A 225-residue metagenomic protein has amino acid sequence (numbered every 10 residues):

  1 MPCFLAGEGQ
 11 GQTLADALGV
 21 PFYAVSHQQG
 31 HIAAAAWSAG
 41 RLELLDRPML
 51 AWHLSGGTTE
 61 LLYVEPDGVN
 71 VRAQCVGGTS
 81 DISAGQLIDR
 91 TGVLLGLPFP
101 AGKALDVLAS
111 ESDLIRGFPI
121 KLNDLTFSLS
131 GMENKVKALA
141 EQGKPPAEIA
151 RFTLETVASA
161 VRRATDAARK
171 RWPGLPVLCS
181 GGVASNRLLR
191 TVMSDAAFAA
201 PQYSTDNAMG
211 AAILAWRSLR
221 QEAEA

Functional and structural regions predicted by a protein language model:
M1-Q12, D16, K121: Short beta-strand-loop/turn "lid" adjacent to the catalytic site in phosphate-handling enzymes
F4-A6, F22-G30, W52-L54, T79-I82 (+2 more regions): Active-site nucleophile and cofactor-binding loops and adjacent substrate-binding regions of central metabolic enzymes
A17-P21: A short helix->loop->beta-strand "cap" motif at the edges of active sites that frequently abuts
V25-L50, L214-R217: Conserved phosphate-binding catalytic cores of ATP/NTP-utilizing and phosphoryl-transfer enzymes
H31-A35, A199-A225: Glycine-rich phosphate-binding/hydrolytic loop that grips phosphoryl groups
E43-R47, H53-S55, E60-K144, Q221-A225: A short helix-loop
K103, V107-V177, V183-F198, W216-E224: A contiguous, well-structured pocket-lining segment that forms one wall/lid of small-molecule binding clefts in soluble
